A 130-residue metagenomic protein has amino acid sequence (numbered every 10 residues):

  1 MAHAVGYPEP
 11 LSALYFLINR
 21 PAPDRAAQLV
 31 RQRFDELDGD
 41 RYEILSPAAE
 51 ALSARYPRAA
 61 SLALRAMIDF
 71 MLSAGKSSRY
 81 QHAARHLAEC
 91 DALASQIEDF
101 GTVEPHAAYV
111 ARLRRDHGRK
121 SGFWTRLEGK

Functional and structural regions predicted by a protein language model:
M1, R25-R33, L62-I68, H106-A107: Alpha-helical repeat scaffolds
H3-A4, R20, Q32-F34, M67 (+3 more regions): Alpha-helical solenoid scaffolds that mediate protein-protein interactions, centered on TPR/SEL1-like repeats but also
H3-S12, P23-D24, L37-P47, L64: Generic helix N-cap/helix-start motif at coil->alpha-helix transitions
E9-L17, Y42-A49, A84-D91: Amphipathic alpha-helical elements of HEAT/ARM-like alpha-solenoid repeat scaffolds that form extended
A13-L14, P23-L29, A60, Y80-A83: Solenoid-repeat scaffolds in large eukaryotic assemblies
F16, E50-A51, F70, A92-L93 (+1 more regions): Residue-level signature for tetratricopeptide repeat
R20, A54-R55, H117: Structural motif corresponding to the intra-repeat A-B loop/turn of tetratricopeptide repeats
Q81-K130: C-terminal non-catalytic interaction modules
